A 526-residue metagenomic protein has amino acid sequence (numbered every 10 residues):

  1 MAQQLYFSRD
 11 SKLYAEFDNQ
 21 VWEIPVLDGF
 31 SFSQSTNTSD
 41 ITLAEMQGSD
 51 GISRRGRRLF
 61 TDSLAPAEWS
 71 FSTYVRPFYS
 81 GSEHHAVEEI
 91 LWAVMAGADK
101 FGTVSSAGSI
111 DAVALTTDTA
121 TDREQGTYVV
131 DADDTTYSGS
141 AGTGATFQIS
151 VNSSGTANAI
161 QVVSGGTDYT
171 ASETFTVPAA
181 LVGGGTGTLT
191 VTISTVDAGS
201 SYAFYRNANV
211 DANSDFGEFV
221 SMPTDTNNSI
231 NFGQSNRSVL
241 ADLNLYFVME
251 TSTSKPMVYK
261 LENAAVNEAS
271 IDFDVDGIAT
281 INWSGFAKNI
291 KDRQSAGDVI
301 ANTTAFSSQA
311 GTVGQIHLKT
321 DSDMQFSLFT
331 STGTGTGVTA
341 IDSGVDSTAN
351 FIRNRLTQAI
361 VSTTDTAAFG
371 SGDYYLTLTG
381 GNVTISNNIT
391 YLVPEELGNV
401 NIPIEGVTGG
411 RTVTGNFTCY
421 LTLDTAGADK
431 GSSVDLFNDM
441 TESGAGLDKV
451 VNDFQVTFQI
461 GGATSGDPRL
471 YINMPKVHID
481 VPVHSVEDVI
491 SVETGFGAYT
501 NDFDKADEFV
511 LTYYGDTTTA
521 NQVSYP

Functional and structural regions predicted by a protein language model:
M1-S109, G199-P526: Signature of extracytoplasmic/envelope-associated structural regions
G108-Y202: Conserved, function-critical positions that sit in or immediately flank catalytic and ligand-binding motifs
